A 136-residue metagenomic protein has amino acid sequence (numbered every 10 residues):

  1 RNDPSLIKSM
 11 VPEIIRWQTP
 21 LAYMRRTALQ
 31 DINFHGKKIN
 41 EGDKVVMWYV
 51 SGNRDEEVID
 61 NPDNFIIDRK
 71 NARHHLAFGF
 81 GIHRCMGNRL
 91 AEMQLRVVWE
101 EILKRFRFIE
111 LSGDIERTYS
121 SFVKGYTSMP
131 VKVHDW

Functional and structural regions predicted by a protein language model:
R1-W136: Cytochrome P450
